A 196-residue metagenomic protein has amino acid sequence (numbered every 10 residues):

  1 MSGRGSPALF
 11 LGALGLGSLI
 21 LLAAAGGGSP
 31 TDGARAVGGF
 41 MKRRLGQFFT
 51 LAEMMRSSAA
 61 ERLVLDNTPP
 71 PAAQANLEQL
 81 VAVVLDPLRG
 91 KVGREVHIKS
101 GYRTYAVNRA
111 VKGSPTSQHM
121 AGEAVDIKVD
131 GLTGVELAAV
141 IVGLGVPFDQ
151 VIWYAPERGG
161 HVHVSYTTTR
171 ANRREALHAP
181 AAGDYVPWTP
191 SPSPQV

Functional and structural regions predicted by a protein language model:
S2-D32: Single-pass alpha-helical membrane anchors
L21-R89, A181-S191: Extracytoplasmic cell-surface/polysaccharide-interacting catalytic and binding patches
V81, S117, A124: Active-site nucleophilic cysteine motif
V83-K112: Extended, low-complexity, intrinsically disordered C-terminal regulatory tails of eukaryotic serine/threonine kinases
K91-G93, M120-A124: Short connector loops at helix/strand junctions that flank enzyme active sites, especially segments positioning acidic
T116, A121, V129-V196: Catalytic cores and adjacent binding grooves of peptidoglycan-active enzymes
